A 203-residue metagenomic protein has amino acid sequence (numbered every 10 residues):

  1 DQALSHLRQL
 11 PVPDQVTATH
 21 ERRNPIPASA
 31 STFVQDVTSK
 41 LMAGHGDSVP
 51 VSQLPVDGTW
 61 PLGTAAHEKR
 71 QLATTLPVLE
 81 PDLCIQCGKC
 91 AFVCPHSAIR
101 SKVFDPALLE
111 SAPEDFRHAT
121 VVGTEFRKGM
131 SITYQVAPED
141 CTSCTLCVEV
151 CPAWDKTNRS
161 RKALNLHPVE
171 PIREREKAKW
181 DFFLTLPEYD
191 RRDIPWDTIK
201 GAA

Functional and structural regions predicted by a protein language model:
D1-Q135, D140-C141, V148-A203: Ferredoxin-type iron-sulfur electron-transfer modules and their immediate structural context
